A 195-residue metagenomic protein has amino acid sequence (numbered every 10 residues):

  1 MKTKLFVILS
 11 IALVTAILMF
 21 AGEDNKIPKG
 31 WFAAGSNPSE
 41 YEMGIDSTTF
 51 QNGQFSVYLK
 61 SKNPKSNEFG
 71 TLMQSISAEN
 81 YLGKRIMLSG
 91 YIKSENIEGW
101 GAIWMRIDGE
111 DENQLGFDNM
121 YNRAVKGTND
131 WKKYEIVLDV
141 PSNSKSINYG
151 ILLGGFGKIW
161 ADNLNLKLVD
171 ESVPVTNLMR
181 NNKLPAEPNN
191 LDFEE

Functional and structural regions predicted by a protein language model:
M1-K26: Bacterial Sec-dependent N-terminal signal peptides
M19-E195: Extracellular and organelle-lumenal recognition/adhesion modules and their flexible linkers in secreted
